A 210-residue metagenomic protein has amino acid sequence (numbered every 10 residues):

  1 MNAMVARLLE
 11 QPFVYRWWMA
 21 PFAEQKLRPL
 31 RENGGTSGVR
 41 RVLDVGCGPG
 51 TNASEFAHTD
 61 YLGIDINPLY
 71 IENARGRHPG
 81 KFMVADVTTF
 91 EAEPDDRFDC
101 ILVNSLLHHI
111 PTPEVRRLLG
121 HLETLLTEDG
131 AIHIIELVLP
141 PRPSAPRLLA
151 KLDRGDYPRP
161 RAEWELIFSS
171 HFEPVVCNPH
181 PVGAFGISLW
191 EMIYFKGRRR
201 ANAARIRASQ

Functional and structural regions predicted by a protein language model:
M1-A92, I110-R117, H121, A131-Q210: Class I (Rossmann-like) S-adenosyl-L-methionine-dependent methyltransferase catalytic domain, capturing the SAM-binding
L102: A conserved beta-strand element that flanks and buttresses the S-adenosyl-L-methionine
L106: Hydrophobic adenine-recognition pocket in adenosine-nucleotide-binding enzymes
